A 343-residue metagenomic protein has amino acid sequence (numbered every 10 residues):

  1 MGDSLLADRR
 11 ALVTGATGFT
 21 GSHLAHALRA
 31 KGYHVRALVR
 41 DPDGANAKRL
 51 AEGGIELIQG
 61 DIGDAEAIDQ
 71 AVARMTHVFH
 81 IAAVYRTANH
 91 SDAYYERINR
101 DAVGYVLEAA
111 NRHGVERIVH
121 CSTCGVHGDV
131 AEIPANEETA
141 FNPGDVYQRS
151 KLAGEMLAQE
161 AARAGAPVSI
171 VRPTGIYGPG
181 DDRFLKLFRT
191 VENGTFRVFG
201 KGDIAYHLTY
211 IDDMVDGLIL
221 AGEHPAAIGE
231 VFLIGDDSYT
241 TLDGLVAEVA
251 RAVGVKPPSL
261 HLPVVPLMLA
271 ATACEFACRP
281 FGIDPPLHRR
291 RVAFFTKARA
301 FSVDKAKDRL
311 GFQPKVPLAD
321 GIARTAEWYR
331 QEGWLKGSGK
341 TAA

Functional and structural regions predicted by a protein language model:
A11-K31: N-terminal Rossmann NAD(P)H-binding glycine-rich loop of SDR-like oxidoreductase domains
G44, I55-D101, A109, C124-D129: NAD(P)H-binding glycine-rich loop region in Rossmannoid oxidoreductase-like domains and their noncatalytic homologs
I98-V103, V119, S150-K151, H207: Short alpha-helix in the Rossmann-fold core of NAD(P)-dependent oxidoreductases
G104-Y147, S169: Conserved Rossmann-fold NAD(P)-dependent oxidoreductase catalytic core, especially the SDR/UDP-sugar
G128, A166-L185: Flexible, glycine-rich beta-alpha linker
G144-S169: Active-site Tyr-X1-5-Lys
R149, A153, D181-K186, F199-G222 (+1 more regions): Substrate-positioning beta->alpha
L220, H224-L287, V303, A319 (+2 more regions): Mid/C-terminal beta-alpha module of Rossmann-like enzyme folds, strongest in SDR-family dehydrogenases/epimerases
